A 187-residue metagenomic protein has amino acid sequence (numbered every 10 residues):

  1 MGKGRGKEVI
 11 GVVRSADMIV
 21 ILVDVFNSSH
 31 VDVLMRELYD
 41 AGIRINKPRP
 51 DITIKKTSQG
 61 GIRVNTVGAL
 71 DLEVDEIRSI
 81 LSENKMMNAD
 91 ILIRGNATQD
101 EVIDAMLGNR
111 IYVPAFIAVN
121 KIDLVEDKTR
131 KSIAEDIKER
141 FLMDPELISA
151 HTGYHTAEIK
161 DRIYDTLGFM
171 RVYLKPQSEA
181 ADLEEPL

Functional and structural regions predicted by a protein language model:
M1, V25-F26, I122, H151: Structured loop/turn residues at secondary-structure junctions
M1-K7, G11, D40-R44, I54 (+1 more regions): Nucleotide-state-sensitive switch-loop elements of NTP-binding domains
M1-V20, F26-E37, N96-L107, R130-S132: Switch II of P-loop NTPase G domains
I19, V25-N27, I45, R49-I52: Internal, well-ordered alpha/beta segment that forms a basic, Gly-enriched binding/recognition surface
I19-L22, P145-L147: Short hydrophobic alpha-helical runs that function as membrane-insertion/retention elements
E37, A41, T166: Phosphate/oxyanion-binding loops and surfaces in catalytic or ligand/nucleic-acid-binding neighborhoods
A41-K47, D123-L124: Canonical AAA+ ATPase core
P50-L187: C-terminal-of-GTPase-core extension/linker across diverse P-loop GTPases
